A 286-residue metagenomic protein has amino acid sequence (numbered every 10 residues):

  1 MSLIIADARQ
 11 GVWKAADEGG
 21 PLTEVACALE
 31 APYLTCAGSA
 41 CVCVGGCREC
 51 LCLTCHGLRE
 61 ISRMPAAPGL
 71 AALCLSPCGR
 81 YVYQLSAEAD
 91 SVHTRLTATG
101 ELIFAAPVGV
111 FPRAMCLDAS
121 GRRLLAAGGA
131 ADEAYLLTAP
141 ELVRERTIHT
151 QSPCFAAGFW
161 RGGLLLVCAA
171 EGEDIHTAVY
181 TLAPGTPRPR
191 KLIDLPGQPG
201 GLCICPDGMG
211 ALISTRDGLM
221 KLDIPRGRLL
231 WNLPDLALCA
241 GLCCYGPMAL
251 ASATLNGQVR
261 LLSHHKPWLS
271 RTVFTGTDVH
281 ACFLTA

Functional and structural regions predicted by a protein language model:
M1-A286: Predominantly soluble domains enriched in secretory-pathway, periplasmic, or organellar proteins
